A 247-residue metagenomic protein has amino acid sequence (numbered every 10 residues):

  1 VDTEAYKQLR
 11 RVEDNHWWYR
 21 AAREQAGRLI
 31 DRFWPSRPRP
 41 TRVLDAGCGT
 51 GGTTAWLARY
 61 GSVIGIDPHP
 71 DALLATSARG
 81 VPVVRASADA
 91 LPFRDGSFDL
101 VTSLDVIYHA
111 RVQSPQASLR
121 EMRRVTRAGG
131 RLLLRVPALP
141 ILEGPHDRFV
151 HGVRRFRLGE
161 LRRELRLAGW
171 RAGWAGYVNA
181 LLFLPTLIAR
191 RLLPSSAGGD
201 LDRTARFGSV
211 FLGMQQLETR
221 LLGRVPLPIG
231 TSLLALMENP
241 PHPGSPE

Functional and structural regions predicted by a protein language model:
V1-R94, L100-L104, L119, G230-L233: Conserved N-terminal segment of class I S-adenosyl-L-methionine
A55, R111-P115, G144: Short N-terminal helix/helix-N-cap motif within the alpha/beta-hydrolase-1
D105-H109: Short catalytic micro-motifs in class I SAM-dependent methyltransferases
Q116-R131: A short glycine-rich, Lys/Arg-flanked "PGG" loop and its adjoining helix->strand segment in the class I
L132-R154, E160-R163: Short, glycine-/aromatic-enriched active-site segment of Class I SAM-dependent methyltransferases
W170-A180: Conserved S-adenosyl-L-methionine
L182-E247: A C-terminal cap/extension of S-adenosyl-L-methionine-dependent methyltransferases that defines the acceptor-substrate
